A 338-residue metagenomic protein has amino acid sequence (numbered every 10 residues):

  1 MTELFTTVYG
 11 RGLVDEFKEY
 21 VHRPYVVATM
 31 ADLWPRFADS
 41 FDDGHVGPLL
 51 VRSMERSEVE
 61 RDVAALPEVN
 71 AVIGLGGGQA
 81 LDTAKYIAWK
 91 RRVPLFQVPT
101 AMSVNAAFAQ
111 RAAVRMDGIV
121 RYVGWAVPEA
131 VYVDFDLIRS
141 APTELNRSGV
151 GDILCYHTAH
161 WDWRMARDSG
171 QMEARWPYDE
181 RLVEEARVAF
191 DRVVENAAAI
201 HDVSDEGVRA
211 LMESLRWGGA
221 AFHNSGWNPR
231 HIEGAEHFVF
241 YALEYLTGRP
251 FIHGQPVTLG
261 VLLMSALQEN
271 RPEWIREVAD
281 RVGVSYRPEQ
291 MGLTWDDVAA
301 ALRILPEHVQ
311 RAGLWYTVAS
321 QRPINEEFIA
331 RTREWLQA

Functional and structural regions predicted by a protein language model:
M1-A71: ATP/NTP phosphate-donor binding region
E19-Y20, A64-P67, R121-A126, A130 (+3 more regions): Solvent-exposed alpha-helices and their adjacent loops that cap or buttress functional pockets in soluble metabolic
W34-R36, Q79-Y86, V104-A107, I232: Short glycine/serine/threonine-rich phosphate/pyrophosphate-binding segments that cradle anionic phosphate groups
L66-I87, R91-M102: A short, small-residue-rich loop immediately preceding and capping a beta-strand
R91-A189: A glycine/threonine-rich phosphate-anchoring loop and its flanking beta-alpha core in nucleotide/phosphate-binding
I153, D162, A166, G170-M172 (+1 more regions): C-terminal charged capping/lid subdomain of soluble metabolic enzymes
E180-E289, L293: Active-site segments that bind and position negatively charged phosphate/pyrophosphate groups
